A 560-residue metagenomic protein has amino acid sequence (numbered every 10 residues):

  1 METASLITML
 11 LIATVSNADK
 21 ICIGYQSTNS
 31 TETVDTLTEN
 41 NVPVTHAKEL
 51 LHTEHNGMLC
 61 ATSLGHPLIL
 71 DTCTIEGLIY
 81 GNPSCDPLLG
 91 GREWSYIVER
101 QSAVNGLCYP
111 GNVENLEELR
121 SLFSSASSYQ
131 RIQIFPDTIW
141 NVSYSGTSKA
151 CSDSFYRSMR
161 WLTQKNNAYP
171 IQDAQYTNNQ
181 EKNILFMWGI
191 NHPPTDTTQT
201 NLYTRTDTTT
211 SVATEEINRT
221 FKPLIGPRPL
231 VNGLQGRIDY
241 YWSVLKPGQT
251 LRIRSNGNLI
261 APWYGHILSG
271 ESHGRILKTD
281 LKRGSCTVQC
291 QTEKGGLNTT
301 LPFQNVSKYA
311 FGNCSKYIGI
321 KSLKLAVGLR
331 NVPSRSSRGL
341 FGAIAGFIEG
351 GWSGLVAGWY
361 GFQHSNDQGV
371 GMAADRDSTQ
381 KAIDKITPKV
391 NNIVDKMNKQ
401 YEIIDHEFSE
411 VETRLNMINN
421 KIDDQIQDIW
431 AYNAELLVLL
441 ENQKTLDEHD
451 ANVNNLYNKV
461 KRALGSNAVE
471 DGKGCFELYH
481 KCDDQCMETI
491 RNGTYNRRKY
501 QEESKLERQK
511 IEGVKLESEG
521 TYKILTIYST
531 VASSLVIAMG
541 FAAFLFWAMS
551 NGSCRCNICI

Functional and structural regions predicted by a protein language model:
E2-I560: Extracellular/luminal domains of secretory-pathway glycoproteins
